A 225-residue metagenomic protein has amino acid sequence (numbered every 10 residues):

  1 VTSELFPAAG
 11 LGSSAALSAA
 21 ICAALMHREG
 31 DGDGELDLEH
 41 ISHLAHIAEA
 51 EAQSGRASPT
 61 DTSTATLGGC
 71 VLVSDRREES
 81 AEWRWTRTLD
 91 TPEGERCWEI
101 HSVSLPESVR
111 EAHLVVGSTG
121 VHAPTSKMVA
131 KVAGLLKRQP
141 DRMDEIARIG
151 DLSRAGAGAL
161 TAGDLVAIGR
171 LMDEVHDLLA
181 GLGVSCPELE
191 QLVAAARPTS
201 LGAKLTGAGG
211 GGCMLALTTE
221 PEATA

Functional and structural regions predicted by a protein language model:
V1-A9, L36, H40, L44-I47: Glycine- and acidic-rich phosphate- and metal-coordinating loops
T2, M172, T206-G209: Short beta-strands and strand-loop turn motifs
E4, A50, G210: Residues that form or immediately flank small-molecule/cofactor binding pockets and catalytic motifs
F6-P7, V175-L178, G211: A short, flexible beta-alpha/helix-coil linker loop
A8-A19, R56-G68, K204, G209-G211: FAD-binding core of FAD-dependent oxidoreductases, characterized by glycine-rich FAD pyrophosphate-binding loops
L11-D33: DPxDG-like acidic metal-binding loop motif
R28-E35, H43-R56, T62-K204, L215-A225: C-terminal nucleotide
